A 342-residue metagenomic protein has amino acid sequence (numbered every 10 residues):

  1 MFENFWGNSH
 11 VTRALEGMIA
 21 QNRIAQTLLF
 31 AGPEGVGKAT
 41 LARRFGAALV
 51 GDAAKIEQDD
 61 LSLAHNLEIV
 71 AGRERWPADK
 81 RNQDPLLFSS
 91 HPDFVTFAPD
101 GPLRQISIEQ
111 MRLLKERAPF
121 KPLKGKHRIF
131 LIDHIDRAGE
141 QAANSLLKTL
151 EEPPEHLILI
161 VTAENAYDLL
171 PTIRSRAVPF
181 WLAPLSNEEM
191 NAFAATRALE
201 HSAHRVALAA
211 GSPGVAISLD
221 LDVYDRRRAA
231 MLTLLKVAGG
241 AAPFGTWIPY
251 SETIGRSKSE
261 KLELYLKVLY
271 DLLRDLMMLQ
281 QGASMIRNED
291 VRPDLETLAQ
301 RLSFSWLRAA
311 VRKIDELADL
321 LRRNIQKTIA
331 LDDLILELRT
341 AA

Functional and structural regions predicted by a protein language model:
F2-A48, D52-I69, E74-P85, E155-I158 (+2 more regions): Charged, glycine-rich active-site and insertion segments that engage polyanionic ligands
R13-Q21, K80-L86, I108-I129, R137 (+1 more regions): Conserved alpha-helical scaffold flanking the Walker A/P-loop in AAA+ ATPase domains
R23-I24, L87-D93, L123-K126, P153-H156: Short loop/turn elements that form and flank the Walker-type P-loop nucleotide-binding site in RecA-like NTPase cores
A31-G32, T96-G101: A short hydrophobic beta-strand->loop->alpha-helix junction that borders the nucleotide-binding pocket of P-loop NTPases
D100-I108, I135, P179-F180: Flexible beta-alpha connector loops of hexameric P-loop NTPases
P119, N144-I158: Conserved catalytic/switch belt of AAA+ P-loop NTPases
F130-D133, L146, L157-A163: Structural recognition of the conserved hydrophobic beta-strand(s) that form the central parallel beta-sheet of P-loop
A138-N144: Conserved ATPase-coupling elements of RecA-like P-loop NTPase cores
